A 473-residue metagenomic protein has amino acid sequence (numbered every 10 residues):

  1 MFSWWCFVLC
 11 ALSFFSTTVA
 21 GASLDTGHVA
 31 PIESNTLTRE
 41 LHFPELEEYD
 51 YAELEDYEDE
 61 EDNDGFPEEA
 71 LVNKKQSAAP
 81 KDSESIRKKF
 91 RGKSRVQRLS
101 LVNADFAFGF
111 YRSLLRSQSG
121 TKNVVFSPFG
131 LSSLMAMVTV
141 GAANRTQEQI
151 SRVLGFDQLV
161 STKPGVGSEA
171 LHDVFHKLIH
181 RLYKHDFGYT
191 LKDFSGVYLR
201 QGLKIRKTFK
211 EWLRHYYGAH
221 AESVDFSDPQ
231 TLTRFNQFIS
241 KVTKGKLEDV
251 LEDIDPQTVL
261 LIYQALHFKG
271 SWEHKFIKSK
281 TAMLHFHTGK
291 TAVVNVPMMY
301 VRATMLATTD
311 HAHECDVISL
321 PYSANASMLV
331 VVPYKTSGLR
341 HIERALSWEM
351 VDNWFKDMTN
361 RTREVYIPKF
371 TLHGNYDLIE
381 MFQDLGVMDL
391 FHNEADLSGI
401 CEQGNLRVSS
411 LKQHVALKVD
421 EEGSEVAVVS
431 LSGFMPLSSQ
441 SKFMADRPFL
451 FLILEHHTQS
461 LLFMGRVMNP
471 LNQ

Functional and structural regions predicted by a protein language model:
F2-K122, H220-Q473: Mature hydrolase/peptidase catalytic cores and their serpin-fold inhibitory cores, especially in secreted
D82-V96, S161-G167, F175-L182: Intrinsically disordered, low-complexity acidic Ser/Thr-rich regulatory segments
F126-F129: Amphipathic, glycine/alanine/valine-rich membrane-attaching segments
L134: Short phosphate-coordinating micro-motif centered on Lys-Gly-acidic
V140-I179, F286-K290: Active-site-surrounding "flap" and adjacent substrate/cofactor-binding loops of secreted or lumenal enzymes, prototyped
V140-Q147, L159-K163, K184, K204-T208 (+1 more regions): Secretory-pathway/luminal and periplasmic proteins that interact with or process carbohydrate-rich
F187-Q230: Active-site-adjacent helix/loop patches that line small-molecule binding or acyl-intermediate pockets
